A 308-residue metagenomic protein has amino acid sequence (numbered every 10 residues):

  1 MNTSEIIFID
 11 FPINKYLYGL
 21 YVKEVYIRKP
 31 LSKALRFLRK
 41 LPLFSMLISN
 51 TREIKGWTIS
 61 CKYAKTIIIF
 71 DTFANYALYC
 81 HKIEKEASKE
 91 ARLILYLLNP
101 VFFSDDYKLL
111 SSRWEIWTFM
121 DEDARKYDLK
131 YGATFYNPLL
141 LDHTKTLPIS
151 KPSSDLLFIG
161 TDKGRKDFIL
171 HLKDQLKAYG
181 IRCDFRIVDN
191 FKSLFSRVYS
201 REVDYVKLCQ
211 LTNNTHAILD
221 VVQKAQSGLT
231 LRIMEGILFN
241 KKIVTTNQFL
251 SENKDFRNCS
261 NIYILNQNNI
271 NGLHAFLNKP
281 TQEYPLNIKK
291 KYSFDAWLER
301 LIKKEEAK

Functional and structural regions predicted by a protein language model:
M1-P100, D106-K108, W114-E115, L250 (+1 more regions): N-terminal pre-catalytic "stem/leader" segment of glycosyltransferase-like enzymes
D10-K15, P100-F103, T118-K126, L141-D142 (+2 more regions): Short, polar loop motifs at secondary-structure junctions
G19-L31, S112-T118, Y127-L139, S154 (+2 more regions): Active-site regions of enzymes building and remodeling cell-envelope glycoconjugates
K29, K40, L194-Y199, Y205-K304: Catalytic binding pocket for nucleotide-activated donors in carbohydrate/polymer assembly enzymes
L35, D167-C209: Catalytic donor nucleotide-activated moiety binding site of glycosyltransferases and closely related
I67, L93, E115-W117, I218 (+2 more regions): Short, well-ordered beta-strand core segments
N75, Y79-K177, R300: Catalytic core of nucleotide-activated saccharide and alditol-phosphate transferases
